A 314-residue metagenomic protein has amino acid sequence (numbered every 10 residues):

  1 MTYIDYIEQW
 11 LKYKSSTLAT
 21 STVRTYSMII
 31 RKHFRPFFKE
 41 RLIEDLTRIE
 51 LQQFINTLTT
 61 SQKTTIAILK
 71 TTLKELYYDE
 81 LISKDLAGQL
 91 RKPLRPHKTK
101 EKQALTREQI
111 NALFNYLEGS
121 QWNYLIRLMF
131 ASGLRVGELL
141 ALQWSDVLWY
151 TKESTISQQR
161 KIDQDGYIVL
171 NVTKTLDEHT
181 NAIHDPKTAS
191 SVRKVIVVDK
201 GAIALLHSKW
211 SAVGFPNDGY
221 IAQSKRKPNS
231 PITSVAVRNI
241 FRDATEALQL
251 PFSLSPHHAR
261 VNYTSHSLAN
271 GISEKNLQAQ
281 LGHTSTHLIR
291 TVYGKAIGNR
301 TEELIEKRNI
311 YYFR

Functional and structural regions predicted by a protein language model:
M1-D5, T20-S21, R35-F54, P256-H257: A Lys/Arg-rich helix-loop hairpin that forms a DNA/phosphate-binding surface
T2-I30: Short, aromatic/basic-rich helix-turn unit that serves as a nucleic-acid recognition element
I29, H33, R41-K92, R135-G137: N-terminal DNA-binding recognition helix of tyrosine site-specific recombinases/integrases
K63, Y78, I82-K84, Q89-W144 (+2 more regions): Basic, Lys/Arg- and aromatic-enriched nucleic-acid-binding interface segment
P96, A104, R160-D165, L281-E306: Catalytic-site neighborhood detector that most strongly recognizes the C-terminal catalytic loop/helix of tyrosine
N115, S132, S211-Y220, R226-P231 (+3 more regions): Short, basic (Lys/Arg/His-rich) helix/loop patches that form interaction surfaces in the mid-to-C-terminal regions
L142-S208: Conserved tyrosine-mediated DNA breakage-rejoining catalytic core shared by Y-recombinases
I305-F313: Short, basic, alpha-helical segments at the C-terminal edge of helix-turn-helix-like DNA-binding modules
